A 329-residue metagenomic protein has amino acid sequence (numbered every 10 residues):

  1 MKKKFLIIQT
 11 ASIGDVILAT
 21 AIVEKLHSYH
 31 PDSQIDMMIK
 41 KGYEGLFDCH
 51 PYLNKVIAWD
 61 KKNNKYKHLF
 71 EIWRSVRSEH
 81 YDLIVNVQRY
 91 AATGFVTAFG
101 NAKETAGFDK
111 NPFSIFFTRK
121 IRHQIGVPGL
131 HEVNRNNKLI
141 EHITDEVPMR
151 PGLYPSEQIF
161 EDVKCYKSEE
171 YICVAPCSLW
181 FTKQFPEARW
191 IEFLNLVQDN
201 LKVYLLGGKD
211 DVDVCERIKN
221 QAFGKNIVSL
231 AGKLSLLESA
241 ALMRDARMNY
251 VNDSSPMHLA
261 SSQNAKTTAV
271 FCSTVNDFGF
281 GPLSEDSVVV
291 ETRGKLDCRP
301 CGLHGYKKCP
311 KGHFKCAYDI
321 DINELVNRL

Functional and structural regions predicted by a protein language model:
M1-L329: Catalytic machinery of carbohydrate-active enzymes, primarily nucleotide-sugar-dependent glycosyltransferases
